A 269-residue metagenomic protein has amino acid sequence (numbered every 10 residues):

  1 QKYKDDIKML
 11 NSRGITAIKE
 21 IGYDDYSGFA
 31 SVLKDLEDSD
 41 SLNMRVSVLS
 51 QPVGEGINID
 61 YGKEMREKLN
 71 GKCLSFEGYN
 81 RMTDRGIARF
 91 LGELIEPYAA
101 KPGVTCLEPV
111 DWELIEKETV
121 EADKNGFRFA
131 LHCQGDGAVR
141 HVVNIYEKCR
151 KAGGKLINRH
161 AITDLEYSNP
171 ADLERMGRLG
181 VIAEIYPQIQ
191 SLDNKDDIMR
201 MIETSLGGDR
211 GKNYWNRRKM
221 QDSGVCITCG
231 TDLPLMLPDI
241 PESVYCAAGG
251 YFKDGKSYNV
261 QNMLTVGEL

Functional and structural regions predicted by a protein language model:
Q1, I95-G103, K253-T265: Short glycine/proline-rich turn/loop motifs
Q1-R13, K117: Internal alpha/beta scaffold segment
T16-A17: Short acidic/polar active-site loop segments enriched in Thr and Asp
I21, M82, T231: Conserved residues at the C-terminal ends of beta-strands
G22, A130-Q134, A161-D164: Catalytic beta/alpha-barrel core
Y26-R140, R175-Q188, V244-C246: Metal-coordinating catalytic core of metallo-dependent amide/deamination hydrolases
S41-N80, R159-P170, M199-T228: Phosphate/diphosphate-binding loops
V120-F129, G137-H160, P170, E174 (+1 more regions): His/Asp/Glu-enriched, well-ordered alpha-helical/loop segment that forms or immediately abuts the divalent-metal
